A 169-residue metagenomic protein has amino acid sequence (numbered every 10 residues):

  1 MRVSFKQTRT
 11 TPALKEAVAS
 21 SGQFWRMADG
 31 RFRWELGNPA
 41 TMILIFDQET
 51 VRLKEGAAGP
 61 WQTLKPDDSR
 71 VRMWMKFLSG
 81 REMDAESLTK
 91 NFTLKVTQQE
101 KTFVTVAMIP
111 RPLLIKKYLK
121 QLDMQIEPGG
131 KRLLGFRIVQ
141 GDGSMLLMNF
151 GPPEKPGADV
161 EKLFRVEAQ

Functional and structural regions predicted by a protein language model:
R2-T10, K15-A17, E55-K116, A168: Flexible, processing/modification-adjacent segments and terminal tails in exported/periplasmic/extracellular proteins
Q7-T11, A28-G30, N38-A40, P110-P112 (+3 more regions): Short, well-ordered turn and helix-capping elements at secondary-structure junctions
T11, R52, R132: Glycine-rich nucleotide phosphate-binding loop and flanking beta-alpha elements of Rossmann-like dinucleotide-binding
K15-G22, F46, D123, S144-L146: Amphipathic hydrophobic-ligand
G22-Q23, F32, M42, F92-K95 (+1 more regions): Residue-level detector of beta-strand structural context in well-folded domains
Q23-K76, L146-L147, P152-K155: An acidic-aromatic
S87-Q169: Gly/Pro-enriched, hydrophobic low-complexity segments that function as extracytoplasmic propeptides/linkers
